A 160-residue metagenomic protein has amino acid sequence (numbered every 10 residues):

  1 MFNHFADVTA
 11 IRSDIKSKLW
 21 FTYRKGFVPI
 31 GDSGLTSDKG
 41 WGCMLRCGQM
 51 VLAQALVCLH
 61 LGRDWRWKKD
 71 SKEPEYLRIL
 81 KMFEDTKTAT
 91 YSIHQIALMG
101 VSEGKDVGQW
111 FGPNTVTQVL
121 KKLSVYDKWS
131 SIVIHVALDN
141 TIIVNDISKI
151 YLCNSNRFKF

Functional and structural regions predicted by a protein language model:
M1-S37, Q54-F160: Cysteine-dependent deubiquitinase/ubiquitin-like isopeptidase catalytic cores across multiple families
M50-L52: Primarily extracytoplasmic ectodomains and periplasmic/lumenal surface modules that are beta-strand-rich
